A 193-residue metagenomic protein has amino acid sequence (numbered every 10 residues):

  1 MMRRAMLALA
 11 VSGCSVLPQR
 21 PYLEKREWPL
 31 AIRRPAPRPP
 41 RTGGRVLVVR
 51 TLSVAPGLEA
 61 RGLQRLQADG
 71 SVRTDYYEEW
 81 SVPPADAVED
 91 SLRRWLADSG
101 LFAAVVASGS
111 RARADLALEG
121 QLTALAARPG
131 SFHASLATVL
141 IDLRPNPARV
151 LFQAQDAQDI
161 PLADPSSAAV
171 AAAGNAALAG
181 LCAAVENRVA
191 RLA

Functional and structural regions predicted by a protein language model:
M1-L7: N-terminal export leaders
C14-P84, L192: A structural "domain/chain start" motif
L17-W28, R33-P37, S99-P147: Surface-exposed short loop/turn segments
V46-T51, Q64, A117-Q121, S135-V139 (+1 more regions): Soluble periplasmic/extracytoplasmic beta-strand elements of cell-envelope proteins
S71-E78, N146-A183: Short secondary-structure boundary motifs at beta->alpha junctions and helix caps
A85, E89, R93, S99 (+3 more regions): Extracytoplasmic/secreted envelope proteins and their assembly/folding machinery, especially bacterial periplasmic
L101-V105, N187-A193: Surface-exposed helix-capping loop/turn segments at secondary-structure junctions
